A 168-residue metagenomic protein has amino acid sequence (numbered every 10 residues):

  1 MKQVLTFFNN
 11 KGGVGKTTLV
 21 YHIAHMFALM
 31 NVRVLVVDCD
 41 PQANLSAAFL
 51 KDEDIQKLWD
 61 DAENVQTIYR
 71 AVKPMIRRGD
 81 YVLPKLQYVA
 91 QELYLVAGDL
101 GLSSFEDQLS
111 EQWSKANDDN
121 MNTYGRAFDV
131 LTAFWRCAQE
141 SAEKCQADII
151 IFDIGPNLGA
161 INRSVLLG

Functional and structural regions predicted by a protein language model:
M1-G168: P-loop NTP-binding core
